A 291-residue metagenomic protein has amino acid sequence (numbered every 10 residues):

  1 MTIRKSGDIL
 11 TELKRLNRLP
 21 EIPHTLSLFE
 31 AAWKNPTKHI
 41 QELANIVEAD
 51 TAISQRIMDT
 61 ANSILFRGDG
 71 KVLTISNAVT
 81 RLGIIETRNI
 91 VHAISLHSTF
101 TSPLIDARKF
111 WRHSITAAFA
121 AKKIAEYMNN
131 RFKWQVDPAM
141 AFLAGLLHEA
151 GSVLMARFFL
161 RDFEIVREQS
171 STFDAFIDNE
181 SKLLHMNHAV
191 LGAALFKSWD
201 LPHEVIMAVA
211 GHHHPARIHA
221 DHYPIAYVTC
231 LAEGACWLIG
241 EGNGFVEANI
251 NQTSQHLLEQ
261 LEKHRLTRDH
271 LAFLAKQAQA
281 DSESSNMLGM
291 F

Functional and structural regions predicted by a protein language model:
M1-R161, S171, A175-D178, L183-N251 (+1 more regions): Conserved alpha-helical "signature site" that marks functionally important helical segments or helix/loop junctions
M1-T11, S254-F291: Terminal helices and disordered tails flanking the catalytic cores of nucleotide-processing hydrolases
F163-R167: Helix-termination/interfacial motifs at the ends of transmembrane alpha-helices
